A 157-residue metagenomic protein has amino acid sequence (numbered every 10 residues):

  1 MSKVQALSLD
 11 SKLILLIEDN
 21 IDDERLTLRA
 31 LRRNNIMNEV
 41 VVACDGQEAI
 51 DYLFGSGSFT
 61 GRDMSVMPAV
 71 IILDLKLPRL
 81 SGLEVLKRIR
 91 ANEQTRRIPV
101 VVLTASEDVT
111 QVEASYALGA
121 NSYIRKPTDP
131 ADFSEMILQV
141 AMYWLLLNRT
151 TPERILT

Functional and structural regions predicted by a protein language model:
M1-L15, I21-V41, D45-I50, F54 (+2 more regions): Non-catalytic signal-transmission and effector/linker regions of two-component phosphorelay proteins
V42, L77-L80: Residue-level signal for the "D+5" position in two-component response regulator receiver
R62-V66, R90-R97, L118: Conserved phosphotransfer cores of two-component systems
L73-D74, T104: Active-site residues of response regulator receiver
P78, R96, D108: The feature encodes the CheY-like receiver
N121: Short, glycine/charged-rich "phosphate-handling" switch motifs in NTP-dependent and phosphotransfer domains
K126: A Lys-centered signature of the CheY-like receiver
